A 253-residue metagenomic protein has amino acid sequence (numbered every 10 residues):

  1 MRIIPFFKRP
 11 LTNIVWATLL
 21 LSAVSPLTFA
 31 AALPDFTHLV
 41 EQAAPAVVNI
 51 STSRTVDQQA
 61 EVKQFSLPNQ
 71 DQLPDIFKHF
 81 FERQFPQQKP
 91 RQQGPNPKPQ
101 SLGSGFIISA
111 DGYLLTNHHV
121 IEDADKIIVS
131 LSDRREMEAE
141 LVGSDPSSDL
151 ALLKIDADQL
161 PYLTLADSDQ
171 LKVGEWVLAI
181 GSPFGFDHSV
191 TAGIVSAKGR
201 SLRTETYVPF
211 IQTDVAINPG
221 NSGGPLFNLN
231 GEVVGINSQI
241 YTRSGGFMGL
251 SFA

Functional and structural regions predicted by a protein language model:
R2-W16: Bacterial N-terminal signal peptides that target proteins for export
N13-P26: Bacterial N-terminal signal peptides
F29-A253: Serine-dependent protease modules
